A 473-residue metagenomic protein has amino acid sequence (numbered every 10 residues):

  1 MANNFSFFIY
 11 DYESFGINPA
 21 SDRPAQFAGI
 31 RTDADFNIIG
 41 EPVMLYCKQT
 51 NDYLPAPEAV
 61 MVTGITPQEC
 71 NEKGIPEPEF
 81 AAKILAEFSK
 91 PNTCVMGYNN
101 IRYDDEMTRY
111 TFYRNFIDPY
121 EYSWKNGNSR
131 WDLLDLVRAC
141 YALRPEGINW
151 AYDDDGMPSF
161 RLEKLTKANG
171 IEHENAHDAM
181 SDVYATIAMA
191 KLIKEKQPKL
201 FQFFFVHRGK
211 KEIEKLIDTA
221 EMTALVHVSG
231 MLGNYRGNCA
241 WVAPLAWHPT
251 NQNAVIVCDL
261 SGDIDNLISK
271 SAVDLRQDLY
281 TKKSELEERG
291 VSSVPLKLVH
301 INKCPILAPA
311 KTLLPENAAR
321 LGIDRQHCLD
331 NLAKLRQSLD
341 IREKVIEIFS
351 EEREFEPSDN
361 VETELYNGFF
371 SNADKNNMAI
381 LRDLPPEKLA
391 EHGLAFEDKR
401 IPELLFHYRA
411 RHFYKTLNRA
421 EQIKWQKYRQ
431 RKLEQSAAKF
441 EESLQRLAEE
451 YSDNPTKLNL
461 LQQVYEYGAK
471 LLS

Functional and structural regions predicted by a protein language model:
F5, D22-A25, R31-T32, N37-I65 (+3 more regions): Metal-dependent phosphoesterase core characteristic of DEDDh/y 3'-5' exonuclease domains
I9-D11, D259: Short hydrophobic beta-strand that contains or immediately precedes a catalytic carboxylate
E13-A20: Short acidic, Gly/Ser-rich segments with clustered Asp/Glu that frequently serve as metal-coordination loops in enzyme
T63-F80, E87: Metal-dependent phosphoesterase signature
E195, V206-L286: Acidic catalytic cores of enzymes that act on phosphate-bearing nucleotides/polynucleotides
P249-W425: Long, charge-rich C-terminal accessory regions
E421-S473: C-terminal non-catalytic accessory extensions
